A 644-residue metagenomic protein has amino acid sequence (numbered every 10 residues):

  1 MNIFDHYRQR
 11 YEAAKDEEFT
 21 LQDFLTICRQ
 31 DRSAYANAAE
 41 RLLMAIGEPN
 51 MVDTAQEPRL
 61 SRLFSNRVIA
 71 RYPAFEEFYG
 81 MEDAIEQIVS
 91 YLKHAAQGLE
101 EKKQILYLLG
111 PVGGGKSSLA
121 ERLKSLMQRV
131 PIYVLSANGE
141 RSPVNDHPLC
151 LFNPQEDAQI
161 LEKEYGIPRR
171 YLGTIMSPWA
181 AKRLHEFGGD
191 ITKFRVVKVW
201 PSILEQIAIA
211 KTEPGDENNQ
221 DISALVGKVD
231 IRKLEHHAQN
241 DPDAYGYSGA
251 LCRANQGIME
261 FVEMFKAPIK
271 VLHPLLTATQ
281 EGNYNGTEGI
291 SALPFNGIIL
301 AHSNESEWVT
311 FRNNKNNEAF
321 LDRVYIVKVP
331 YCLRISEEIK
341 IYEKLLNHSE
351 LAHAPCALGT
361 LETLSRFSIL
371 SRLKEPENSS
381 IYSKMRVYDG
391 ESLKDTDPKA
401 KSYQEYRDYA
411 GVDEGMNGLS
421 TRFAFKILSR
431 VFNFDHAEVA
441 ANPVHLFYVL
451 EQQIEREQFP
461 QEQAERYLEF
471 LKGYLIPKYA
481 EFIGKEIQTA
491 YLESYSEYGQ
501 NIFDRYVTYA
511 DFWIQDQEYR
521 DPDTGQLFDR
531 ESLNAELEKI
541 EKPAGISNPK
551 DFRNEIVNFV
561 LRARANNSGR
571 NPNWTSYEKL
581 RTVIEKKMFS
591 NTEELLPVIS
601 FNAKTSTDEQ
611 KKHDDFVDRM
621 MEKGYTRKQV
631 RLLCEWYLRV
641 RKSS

Functional and structural regions predicted by a protein language model:
M1-E40: Long, basic/Gly/Ser/Thr-rich N-terminal segments that mediate initial subcellular attachment or targeting
R32-S644: Conserved ASCE/P-loop NTPase catalytic core
